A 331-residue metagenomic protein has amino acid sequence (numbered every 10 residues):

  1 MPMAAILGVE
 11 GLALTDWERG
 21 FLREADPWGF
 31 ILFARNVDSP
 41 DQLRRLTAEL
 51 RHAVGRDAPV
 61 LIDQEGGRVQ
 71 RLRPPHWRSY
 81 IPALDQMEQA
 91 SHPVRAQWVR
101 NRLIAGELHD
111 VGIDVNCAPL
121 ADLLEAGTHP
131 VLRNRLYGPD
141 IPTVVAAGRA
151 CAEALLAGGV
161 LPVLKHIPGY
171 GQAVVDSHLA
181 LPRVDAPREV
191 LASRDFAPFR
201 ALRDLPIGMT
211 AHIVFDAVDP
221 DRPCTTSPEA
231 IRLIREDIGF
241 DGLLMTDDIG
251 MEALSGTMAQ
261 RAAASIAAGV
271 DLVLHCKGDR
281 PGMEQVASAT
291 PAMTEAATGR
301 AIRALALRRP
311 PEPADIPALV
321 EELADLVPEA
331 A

Functional and structural regions predicted by a protein language model:
M1-T128, Y137, V144, E153-A154 (+4 more regions): N-terminal beta-rich core of secreted/periplasmic extracellular enzymes
R35-A53, A146-L156, V160-A297: Second-shell residues forming the walls of enzyme active-site clefts
V115-P139, H166-D185: Short glycine/serine-rich loop/turn segments
